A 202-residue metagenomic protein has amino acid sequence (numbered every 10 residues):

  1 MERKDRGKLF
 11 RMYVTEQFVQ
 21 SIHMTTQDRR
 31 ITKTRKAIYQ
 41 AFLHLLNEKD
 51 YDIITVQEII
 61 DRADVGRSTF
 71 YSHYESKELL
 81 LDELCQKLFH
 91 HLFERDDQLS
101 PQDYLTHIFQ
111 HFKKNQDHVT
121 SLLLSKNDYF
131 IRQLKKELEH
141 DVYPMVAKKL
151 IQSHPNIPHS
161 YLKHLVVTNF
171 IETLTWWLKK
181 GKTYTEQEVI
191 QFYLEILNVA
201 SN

Functional and structural regions predicted by a protein language model:
K4-K49, E58: Basic, helix-initiating cap at the start of DNA-binding domains
L9, Y13-F18, Q110, W176-N202: C-terminal peripheral helix-coil segments that are non-catalytic and often amphipathic
I38, I53, V65, S76-L81: Short amphipathic alpha-helical segment with a characteristic S/N-K-E followed by hydrophobic residues
I38, Q57-R62, F70, F112: Append "Primarily bacterial transcriptional regulators
H44-E48, I54, L84-I108, V119-S121: Amphipathic alpha-helical linker/stalk segments
D64-H73, F170: Short hydrophobic/aromatic patch on the recognition helix
S100-V146: Helical hydrophobic small-molecule/effector-binding pocket
N127-E172: Amphipathic alpha-helical packing segments from all-alpha helical-bundle domains
